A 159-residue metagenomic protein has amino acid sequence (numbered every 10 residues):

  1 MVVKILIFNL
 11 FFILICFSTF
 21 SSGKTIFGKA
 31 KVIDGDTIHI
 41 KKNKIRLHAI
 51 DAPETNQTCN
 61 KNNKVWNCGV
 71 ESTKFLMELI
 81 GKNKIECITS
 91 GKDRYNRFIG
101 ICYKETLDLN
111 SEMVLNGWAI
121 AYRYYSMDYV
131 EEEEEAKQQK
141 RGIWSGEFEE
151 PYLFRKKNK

Functional and structural regions predicted by a protein language model:
V2-K159: Small beta-barrel nucleic-acid-binding modules, primarily SNase/OB-fold domains and secondarily Tudor-like barrels
